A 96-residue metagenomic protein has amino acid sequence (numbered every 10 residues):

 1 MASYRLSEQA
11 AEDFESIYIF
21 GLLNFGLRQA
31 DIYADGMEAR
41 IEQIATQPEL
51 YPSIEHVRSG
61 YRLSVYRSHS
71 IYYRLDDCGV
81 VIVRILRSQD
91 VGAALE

Functional and structural regions predicted by a protein language model:
M1-I32: Arg/Lys-rich, positively charged N-terminal/basic patches that mediate binding to nucleic acids
I44-T46: Short proline/glycine- and basic residue-enriched helix-capping loop/turn segments at helix->loop/beta transitions
Y51-G79: Basic/aromatic recognition patch in beta-strand/loop cores that engages polyanionic ligands
H69-E96: Enriched for short, Lys/Arg-rich terminal
